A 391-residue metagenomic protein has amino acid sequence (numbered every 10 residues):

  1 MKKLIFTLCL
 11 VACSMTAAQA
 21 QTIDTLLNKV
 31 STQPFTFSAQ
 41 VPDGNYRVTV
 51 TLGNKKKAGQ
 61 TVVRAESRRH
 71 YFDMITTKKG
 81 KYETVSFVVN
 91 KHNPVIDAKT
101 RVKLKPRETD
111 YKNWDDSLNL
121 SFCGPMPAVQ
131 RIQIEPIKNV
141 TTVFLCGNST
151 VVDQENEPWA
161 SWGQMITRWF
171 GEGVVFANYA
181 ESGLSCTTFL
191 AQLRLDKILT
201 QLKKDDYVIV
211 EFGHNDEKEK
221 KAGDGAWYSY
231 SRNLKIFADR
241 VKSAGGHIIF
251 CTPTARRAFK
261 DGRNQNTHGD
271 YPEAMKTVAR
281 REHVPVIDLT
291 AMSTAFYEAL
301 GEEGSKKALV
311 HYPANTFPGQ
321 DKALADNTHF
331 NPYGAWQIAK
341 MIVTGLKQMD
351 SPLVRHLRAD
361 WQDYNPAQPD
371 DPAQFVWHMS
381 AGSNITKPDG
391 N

Functional and structural regions predicted by a protein language model:
M1-T22: Bacterial Sec-dependent N-terminal signal peptides
V30-G44: Short beta-strands within extracellular/lumenal beta-sheet-rich domains
F35-A39, F72-K78, P106-D110: Beta-strand-rich interaction surfaces with strong enrichment in secreted/lumenal proteins
G44-V50: A short tyrosine-centered beta-strand micro-motif
L52-M74: Short, surface-exposed beta-strand/strand-loop-strand elements in extracellular ectodomains
E66, L193-A359, D363, A367-N391: Alpha-helical cap/lid subdomain in secreted, periplasmic, or secretory-pathway luminal O-acyl-processing enzymes
K78, S86-T141: Extended acidic/polar, glycine-enriched regions that form or flank non-catalytic beta-rich accessory modules
N119-E181, L195-V208: Serine-esterase "nucleophile elbow" of acetyl-processing enzymes
